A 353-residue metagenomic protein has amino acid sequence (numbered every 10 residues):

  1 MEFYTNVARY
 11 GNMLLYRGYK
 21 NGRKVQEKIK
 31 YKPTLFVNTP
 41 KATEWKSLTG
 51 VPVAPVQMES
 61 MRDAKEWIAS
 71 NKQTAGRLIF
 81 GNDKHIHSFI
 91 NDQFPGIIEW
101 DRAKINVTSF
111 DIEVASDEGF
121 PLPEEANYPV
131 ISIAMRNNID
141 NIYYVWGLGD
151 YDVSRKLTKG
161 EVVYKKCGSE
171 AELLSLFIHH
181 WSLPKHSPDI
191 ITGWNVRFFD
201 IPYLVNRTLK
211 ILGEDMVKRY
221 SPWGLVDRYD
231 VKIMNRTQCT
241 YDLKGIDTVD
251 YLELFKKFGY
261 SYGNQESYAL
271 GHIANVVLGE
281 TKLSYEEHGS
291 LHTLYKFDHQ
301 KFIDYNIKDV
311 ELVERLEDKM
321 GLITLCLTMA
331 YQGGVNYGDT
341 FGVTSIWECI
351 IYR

Functional and structural regions predicted by a protein language model:
E2-K46, I86-H87, D92-I190: Conserved RNase H-like, two-metal-ion catalytic cores of nucleic-acid enzymes
W45-A103: Non-catalytic propeptide/linker segments at domain boundaries
K84-I90, E99-E118, M216, Y220-D242 (+1 more regions): Extended, Lys/Arg-enriched charged tracts that mediate electrostatic binding to polyanionic substrates
V114, F198, E253: Short, glycine/acidic-enriched loop or turn micro-motifs at the edges of active sites
P123-N127, P202-D215, A330-Y331, T344-I346: Short secondary-structure boundary/capping segments
I142-V145, D152-K156, E161-Y164, G168 (+3 more regions): Active-site-proximal helix-loop-helix substrate-binding element of RNase H-like nuclease domains
T192-I201: Acidic, metal-coordinating catalytic cores used for nucleic-acid/nucleotide bond scission and strand-transfer chemistry
G289-R353: Common nucleic-acid-contacting/processivity interface regions adjacent to the catalytic cores of nucleic-acid enzymes
